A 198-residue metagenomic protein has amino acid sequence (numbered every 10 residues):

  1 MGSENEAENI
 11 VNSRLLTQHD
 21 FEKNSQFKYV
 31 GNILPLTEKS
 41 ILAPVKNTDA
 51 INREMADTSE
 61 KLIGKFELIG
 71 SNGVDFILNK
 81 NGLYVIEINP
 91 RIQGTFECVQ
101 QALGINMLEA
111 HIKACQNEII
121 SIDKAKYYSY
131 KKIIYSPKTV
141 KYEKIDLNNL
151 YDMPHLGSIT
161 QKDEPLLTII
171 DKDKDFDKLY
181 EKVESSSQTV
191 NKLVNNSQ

Functional and structural regions predicted by a protein language model:
M1-K61, K65-E67, N89-K113, K124: ATP-dependent carboxylate/phosphate-activation module, predominantly the ATP-grasp catalytic core and closely related
I10-S13, I77, I133-Y135, I170: Residues in well-ordered beta-strands of folded domains
F66-G70, Q161-K162: A short catalytic or substrate-binding loop motif that flags glycine-/basic-rich loops and adjacent residues that bind
L68-K80: A short glycine-rich, hydrophobically flanked beta-strand micro-motif that places a catalytic Asp/Glu for divalent metal
F76, E87-P90, S136, D171-D173: Active-site proximal loops enriched in glycine and acidic residues that flank catalytic Cys/His/Asp and coordinate
G82-Y84: Conserved protein kinase catalytic/activation segment
E109-Q198: Peripheral (often C-terminal) accessory segments that flank ATP-dependent C-N-forming ligase machineries
